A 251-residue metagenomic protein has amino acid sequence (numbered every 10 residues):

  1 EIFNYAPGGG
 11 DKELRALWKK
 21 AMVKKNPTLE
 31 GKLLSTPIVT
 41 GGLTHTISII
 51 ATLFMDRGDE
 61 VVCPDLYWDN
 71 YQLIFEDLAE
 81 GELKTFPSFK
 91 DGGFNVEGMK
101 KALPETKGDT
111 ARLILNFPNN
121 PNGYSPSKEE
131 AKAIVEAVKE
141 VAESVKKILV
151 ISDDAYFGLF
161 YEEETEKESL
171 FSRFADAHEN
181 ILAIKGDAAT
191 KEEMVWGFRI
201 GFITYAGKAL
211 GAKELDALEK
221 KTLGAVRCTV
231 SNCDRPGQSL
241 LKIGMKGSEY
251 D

Functional and structural regions predicted by a protein language model:
E1-I2, G201: Intrinsic structural disorder
I2-V150, F157-H178: Conserved core of the PLP fold type I
L115, V150-S152, K185, I203: Structural beta-sheet core signal
A175-D251: Conserved core segment of the aminotransferase class I/II
